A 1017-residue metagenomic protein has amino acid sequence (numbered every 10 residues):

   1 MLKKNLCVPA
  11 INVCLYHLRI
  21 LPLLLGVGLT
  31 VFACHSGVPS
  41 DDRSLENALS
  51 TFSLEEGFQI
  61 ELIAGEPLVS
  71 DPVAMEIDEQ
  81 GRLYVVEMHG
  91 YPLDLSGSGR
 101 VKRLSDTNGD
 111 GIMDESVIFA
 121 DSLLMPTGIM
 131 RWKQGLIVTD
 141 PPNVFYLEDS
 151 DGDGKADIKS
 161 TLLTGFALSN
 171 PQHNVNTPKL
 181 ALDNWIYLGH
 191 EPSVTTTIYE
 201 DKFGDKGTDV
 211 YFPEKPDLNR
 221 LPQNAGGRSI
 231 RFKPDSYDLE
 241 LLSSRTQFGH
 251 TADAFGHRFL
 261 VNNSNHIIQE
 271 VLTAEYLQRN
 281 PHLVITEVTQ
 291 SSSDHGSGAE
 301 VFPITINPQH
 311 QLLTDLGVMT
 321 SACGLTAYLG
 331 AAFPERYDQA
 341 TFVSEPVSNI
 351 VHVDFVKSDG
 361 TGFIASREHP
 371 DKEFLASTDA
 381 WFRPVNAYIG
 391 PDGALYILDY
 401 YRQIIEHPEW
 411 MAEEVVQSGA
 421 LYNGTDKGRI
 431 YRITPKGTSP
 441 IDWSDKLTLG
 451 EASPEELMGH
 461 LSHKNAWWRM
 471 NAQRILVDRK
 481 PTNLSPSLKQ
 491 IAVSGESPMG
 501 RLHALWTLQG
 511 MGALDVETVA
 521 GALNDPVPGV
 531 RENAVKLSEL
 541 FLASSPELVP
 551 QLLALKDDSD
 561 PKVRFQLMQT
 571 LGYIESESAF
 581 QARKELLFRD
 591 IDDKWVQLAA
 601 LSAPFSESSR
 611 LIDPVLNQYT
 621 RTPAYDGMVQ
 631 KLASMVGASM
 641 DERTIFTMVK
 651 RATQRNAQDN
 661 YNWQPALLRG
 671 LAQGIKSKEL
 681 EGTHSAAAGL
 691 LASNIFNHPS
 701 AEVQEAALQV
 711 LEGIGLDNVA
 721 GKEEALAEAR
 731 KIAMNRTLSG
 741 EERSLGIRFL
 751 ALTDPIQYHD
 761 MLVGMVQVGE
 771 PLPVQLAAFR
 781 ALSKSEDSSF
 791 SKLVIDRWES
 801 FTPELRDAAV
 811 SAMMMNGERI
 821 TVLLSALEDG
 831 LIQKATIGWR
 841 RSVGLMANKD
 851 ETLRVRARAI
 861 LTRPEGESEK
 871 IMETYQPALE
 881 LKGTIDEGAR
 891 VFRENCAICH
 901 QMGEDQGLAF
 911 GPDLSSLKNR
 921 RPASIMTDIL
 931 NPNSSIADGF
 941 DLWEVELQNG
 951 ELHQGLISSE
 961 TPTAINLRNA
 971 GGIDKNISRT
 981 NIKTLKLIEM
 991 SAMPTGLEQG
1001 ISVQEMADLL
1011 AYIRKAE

Functional and structural regions predicted by a protein language model:
L2-P22, F232: Bacterial N-terminal signal peptides that target proteins for export
R19-V31: Bacterial N-terminal signal peptides
C34-E456, I475-V477, D515, L548 (+5 more regions): Beta-propeller domains with acidic blade repeats across secreted/periplasmic ectodomains and cytosolic WD/CNH propellers
I63, G135-L136, P142, A504 (+6 more regions): C-terminal capping alpha-helices of c-type cytochrome domains
D183, D235, D392, P481 (+3 more regions): Acidic/polar residues in short coil/turn loops that connect beta-strands within repeat-based beta-sheet scaffolds
C323-G324, A394, R429, T507 (+8 more regions): C-type cytochrome heme c attachment motif
L398, A420-D426, T434-V891, M902 (+4 more regions): Long, ordered, helix-rich scaffold segments
R429, R858, E865-G866, K882-T927 (+3 more regions): Sequence context surrounding c-type heme c attachment/ligation sites in exported
